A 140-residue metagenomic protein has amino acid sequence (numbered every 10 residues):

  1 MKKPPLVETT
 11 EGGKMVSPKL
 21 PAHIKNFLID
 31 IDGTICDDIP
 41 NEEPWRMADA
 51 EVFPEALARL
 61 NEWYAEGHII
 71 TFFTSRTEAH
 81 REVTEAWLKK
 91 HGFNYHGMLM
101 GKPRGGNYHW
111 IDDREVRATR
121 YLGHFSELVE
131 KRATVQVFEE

Functional and structural regions predicted by a protein language model:
K2-E140: HAD-like aspartate-dependent phosphatase fold
